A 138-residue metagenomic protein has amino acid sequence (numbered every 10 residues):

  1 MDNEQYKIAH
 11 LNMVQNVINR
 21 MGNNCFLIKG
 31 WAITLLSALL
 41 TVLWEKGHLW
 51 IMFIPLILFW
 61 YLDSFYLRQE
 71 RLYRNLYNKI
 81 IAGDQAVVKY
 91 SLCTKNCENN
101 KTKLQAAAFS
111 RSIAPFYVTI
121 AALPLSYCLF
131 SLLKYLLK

Functional and structural regions predicted by a protein language model:
M1-A38: Cytosolic-side membrane-entry/anchor segment at the start of a transmembrane helix
V17, H48-W50, I54-N100: Inner-leaflet juxtamembrane helices
N24-L27, W31, W50, I54 (+1 more regions): Alpha-helical transmembrane segments of integral membrane proteins
L35, I51-L58, A122, S126: Lipid-exposed faces of alpha-helical membrane segments in multi-pass integral membrane proteins
S37-E45, P124-S131: Hydrophobic alpha-helical transmembrane segments
L43-W50, L137-K138: Helix-coil boundary and interhelical linker segments in multi-pass alpha-helical membrane proteins
V88-K138: A hydrophobic membrane-anchoring alpha-helix module
